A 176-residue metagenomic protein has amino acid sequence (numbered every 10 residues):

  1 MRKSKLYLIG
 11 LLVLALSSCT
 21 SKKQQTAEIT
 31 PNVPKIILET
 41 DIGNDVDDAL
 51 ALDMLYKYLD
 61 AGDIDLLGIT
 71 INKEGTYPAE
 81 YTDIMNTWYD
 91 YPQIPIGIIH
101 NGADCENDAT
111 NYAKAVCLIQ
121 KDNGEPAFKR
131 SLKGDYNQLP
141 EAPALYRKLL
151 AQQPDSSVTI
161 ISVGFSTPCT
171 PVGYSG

Functional and structural regions predicted by a protein language model:
M1-L8: Bacterial N-terminal signal peptides that target proteins for export
L16-S18: C-terminal motif of bacterial Sec signal peptides marking the signal peptidase cleavage site
T20-G176: N-terminal acidic, glycine/proline-rich low-complexity segments
